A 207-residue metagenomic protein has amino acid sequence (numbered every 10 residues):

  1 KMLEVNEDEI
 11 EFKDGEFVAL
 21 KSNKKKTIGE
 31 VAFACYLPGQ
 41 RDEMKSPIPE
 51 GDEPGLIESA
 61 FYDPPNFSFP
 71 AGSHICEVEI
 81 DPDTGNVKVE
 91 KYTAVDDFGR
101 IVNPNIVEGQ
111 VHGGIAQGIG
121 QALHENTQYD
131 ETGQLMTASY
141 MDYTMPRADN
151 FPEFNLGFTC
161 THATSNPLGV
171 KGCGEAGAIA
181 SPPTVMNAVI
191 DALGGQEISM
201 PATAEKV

Functional and structural regions predicted by a protein language model:
K1-V207: C-terminal catalytic domains of large/alpha subunits in multi-subunit enzymes
